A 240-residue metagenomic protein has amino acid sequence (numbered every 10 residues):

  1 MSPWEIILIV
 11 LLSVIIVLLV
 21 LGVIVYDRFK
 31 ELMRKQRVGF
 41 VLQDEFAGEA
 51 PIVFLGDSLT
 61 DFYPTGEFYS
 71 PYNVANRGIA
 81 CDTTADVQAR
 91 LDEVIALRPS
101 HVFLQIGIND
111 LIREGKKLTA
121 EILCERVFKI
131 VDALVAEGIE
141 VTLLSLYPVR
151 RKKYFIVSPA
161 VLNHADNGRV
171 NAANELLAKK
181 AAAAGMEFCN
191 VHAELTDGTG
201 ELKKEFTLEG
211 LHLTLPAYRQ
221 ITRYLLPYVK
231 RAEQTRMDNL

Functional and structural regions predicted by a protein language model:
M1-V53, T65, L97, A160 (+2 more regions): N-terminal secretory targeting modules
D27-K129, A133: Conserved SGNH/GDSL esterase-like catalytic core that processes O-acyl groups on lipids and polysaccharides
V53, A75, T142, E187-C189: Hydrophobic/aromatic beta-strand patches that form the interior of the parallel beta-sheet core in alpha/beta enzyme
G56, G78-A80, S145, H192-L195: Residues at the C-termini of beta-strands that transition into short coil/loop
V94-L97, Q105, A133-E137, K180 (+2 more regions): Structured segments of extracytoplasmic/periplasmic soluble domains in secreted or envelope-associated proteins
S100, A136-E140, M186: A short helix->loop->beta-strand "cap" motif at the edges of active sites that frequently abuts
Q105-L111, D132-G168: Active-site segments of SGNH/GDSL-like serine hydrolases that catalyze O-acetyl group transfer/hydrolysis on lipids
P148-L240: Catalytic His-Asp segment of secreted/periplasmic serine-dependent ester chemistry enzymes
